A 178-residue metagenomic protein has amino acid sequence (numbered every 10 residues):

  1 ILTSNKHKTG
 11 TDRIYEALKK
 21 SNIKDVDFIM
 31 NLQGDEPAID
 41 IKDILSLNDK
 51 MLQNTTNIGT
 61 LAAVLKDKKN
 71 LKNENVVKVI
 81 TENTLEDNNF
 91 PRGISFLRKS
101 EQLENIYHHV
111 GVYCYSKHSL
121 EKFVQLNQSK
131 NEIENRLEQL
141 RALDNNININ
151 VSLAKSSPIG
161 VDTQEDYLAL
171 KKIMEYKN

Functional and structural regions predicted by a protein language model:
I1-L32, E36-S46: Short phosphate-binding loop-to-helix
K6-T11, K66-D67, Q102, P158-G160: A short acidic, often aromatic-flanked loop/helix-cap motif at beta-alpha or helix-coil junctions that lines enzyme
T11-I14, I44, G93, L120 (+2 more regions): A general structural signal for well-ordered alpha-helical segments in protein cores
A17-K20, I80-E82, Y115, V161-D162: Short beta-strand-to-turn element immediately C-terminal to the catalytic PLP-Schiff-base lysine in fold type I
K19-I23, L52, E175: Residue-level signal for alpha-helix termini/capping positions
I23-V26, N54-N57, I147: Short, high-confidence coil segments that cap the C-terminus of an alpha-helix and link into the following beta-strand
I39-S129: Conserved core of the sugar-phosphate nucleotidyltransferase
I106-N178: Conserved alpha/beta core of the MobA/IspD/sugar-nucleotide pyrophosphorylase nucleotidyltransferase superfamily
